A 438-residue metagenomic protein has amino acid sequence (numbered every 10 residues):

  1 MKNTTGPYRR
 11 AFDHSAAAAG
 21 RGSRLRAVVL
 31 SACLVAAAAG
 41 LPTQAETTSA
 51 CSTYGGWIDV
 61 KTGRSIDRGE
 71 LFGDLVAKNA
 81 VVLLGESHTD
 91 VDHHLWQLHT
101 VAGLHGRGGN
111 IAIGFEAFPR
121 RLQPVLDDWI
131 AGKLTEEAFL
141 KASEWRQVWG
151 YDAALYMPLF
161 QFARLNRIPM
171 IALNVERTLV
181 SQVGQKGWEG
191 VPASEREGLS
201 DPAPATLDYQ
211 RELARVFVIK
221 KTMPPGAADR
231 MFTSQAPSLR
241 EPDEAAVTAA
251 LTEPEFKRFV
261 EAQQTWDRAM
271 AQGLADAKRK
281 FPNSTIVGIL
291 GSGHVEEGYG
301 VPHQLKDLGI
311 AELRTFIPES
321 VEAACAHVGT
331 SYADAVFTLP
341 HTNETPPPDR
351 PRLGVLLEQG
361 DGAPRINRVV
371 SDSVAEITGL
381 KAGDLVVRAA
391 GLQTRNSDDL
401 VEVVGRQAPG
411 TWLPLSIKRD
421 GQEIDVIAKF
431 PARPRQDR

Functional and structural regions predicted by a protein language model:
M1-S23: N-terminal secretory signal peptides that target proteins for export/translocation
A27-A39: Bacterial N-terminal signal peptides
L41-N79: N- or domain-start disorder-to-order transition segments that initiate the globular core
G63-G106: Zymogen propeptides
P124-A275: A substrate-binding/cap region within the structured catalytic cores of diverse enzymes
A326-S371, R406, I427-R438: PDZ/PDZ-like peptide-tail recognition elements
A375-S397: Conserved PDZ fold ligand-binding element
K381, V387, E402-R438: PDZ-domain C-terminal substructure recognizer with occasional recognition of PDZ-binding tails
